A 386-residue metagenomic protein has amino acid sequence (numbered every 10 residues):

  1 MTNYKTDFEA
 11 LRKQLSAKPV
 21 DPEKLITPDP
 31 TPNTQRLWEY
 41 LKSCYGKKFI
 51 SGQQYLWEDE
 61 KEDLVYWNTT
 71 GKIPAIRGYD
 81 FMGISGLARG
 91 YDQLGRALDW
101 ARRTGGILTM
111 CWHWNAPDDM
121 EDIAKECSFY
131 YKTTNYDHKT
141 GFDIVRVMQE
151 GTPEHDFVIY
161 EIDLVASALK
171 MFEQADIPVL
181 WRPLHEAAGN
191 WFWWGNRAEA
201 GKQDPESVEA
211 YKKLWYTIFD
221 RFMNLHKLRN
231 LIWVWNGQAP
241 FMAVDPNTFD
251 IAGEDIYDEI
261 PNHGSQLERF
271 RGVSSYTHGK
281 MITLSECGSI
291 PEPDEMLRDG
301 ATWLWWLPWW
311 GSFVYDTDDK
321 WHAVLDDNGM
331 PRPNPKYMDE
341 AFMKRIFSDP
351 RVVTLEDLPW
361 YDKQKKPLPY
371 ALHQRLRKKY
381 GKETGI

Functional and structural regions predicted by a protein language model:
T2-M82: N-terminal regions that are enriched for targeting/export leaders and immediately downstream pro/stem segments
N3-P22, Y45-W57, K280-I386: Substrate-binding cleft of secreted/luminal carbohydrate-active enzymes
R36, E58-Y66, D92-G95, L164-S167 (+3 more regions): Alpha-helical scaffolding within the catalytic cores of extracellular/periplasmic polymer-degrading hydrolases
G46-F49, K72-A75, R103-L108, Q174-L180 (+4 more regions): Loop/turn elements at helix/coil->beta-strand transitions in domains of secreted/extracellular proteins
G52-Q54, R182-L184, W215-F241, G279-I290: Aromatic-lined carbohydrate-recognition surfaces of secreted/lumenal glycan-active proteins
E58-L87, D92-W112: Catalytic domains of carbohydrate-active enzymes, especially glycoside hydrolases
L87, L94-T217, L228: Substrate-binding cleft of extracellular glycoside hydrolase catalytic domains
A239-P261, W309: Aromatic- and acid-rich polysaccharide-binding/catalytic face of secreted or lumenal carbohydrate-active enzymes
